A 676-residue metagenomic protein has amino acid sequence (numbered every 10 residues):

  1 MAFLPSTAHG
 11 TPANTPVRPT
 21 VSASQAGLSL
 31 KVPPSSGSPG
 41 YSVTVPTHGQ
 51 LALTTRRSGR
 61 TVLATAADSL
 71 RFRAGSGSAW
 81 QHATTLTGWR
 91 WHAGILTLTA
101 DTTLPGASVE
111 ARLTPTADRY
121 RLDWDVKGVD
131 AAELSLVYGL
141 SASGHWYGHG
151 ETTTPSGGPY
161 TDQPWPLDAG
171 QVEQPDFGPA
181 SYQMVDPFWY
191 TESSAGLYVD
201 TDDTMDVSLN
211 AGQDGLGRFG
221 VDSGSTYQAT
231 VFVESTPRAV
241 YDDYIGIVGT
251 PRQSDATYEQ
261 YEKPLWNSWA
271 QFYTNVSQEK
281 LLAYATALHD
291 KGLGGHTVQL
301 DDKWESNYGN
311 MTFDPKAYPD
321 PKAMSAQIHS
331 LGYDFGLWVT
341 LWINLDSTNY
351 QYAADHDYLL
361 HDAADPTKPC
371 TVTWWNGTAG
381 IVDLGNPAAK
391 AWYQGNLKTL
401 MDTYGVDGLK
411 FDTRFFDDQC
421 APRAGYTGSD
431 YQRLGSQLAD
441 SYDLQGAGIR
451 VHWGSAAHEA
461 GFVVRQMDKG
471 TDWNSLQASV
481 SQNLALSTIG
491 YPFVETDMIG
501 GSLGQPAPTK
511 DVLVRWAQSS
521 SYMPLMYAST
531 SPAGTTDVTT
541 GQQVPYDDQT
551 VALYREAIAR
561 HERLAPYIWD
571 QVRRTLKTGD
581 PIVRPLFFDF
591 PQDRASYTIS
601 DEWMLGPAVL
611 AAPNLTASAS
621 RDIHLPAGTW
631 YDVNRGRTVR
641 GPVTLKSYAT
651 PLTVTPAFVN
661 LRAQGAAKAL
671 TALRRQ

Functional and structural regions predicted by a protein language model:
M1-G10: Secretory targeting and sorting signals
P16-P19, S29-Y258, E279, T286-D290 (+1 more regions): Catalytic and substrate-binding clefts that recognize carbohydrates or anionic sugar/phosphate headgroups
V17, Q174-F177, M184-D186, Q253-D255 (+9 more regions): Generic recognition of flexible, low-complexity loop/linker segments
G40, F188, W266, L288 (+7 more regions): Conserved, mostly hydrophobic/aromatic
V45-T47, R57, A100, L122-V126 (+12 more regions): Glycine-rich, histidine-containing beta strand-loop boundary motifs that form or position
V137-G139, G157, T161-P164, L293-Y554 (+1 more regions): Aromatic- and carboxylate-enriched substrate-binding clefts and catalytic-loop regions of carbohydrate-active enzymes
H149, A256-D301: N-terminal structural segment of carbohydrate-active enzymes
S441, A456-V464, Q482, L486-T496 (+1 more regions): Catalytic core of carbohydrate-active enzymes
